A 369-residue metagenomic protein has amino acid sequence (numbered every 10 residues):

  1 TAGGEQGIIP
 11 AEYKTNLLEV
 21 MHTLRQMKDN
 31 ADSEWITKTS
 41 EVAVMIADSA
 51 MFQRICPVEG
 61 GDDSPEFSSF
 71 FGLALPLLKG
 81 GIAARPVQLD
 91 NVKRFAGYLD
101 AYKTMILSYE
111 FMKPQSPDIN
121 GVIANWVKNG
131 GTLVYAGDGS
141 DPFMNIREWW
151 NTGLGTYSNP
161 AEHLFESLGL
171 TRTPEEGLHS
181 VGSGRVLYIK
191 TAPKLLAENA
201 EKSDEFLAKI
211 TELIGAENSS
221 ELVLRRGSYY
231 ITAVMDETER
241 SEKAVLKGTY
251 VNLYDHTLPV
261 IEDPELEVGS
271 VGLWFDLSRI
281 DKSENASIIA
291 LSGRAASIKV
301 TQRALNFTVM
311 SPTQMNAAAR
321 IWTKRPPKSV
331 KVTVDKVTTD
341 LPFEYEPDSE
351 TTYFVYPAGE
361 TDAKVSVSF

Functional and structural regions predicted by a protein language model:
T1-G72, P174-G177, L187-T191, L196-A200 (+1 more regions): Hydrophobic targeting/anchoring helices
G7-L17, V92-F95, F111-P117: Acidic-and-aromatic substrate-binding clefts and catalytic sites of carbohydrate-active enzymes
P76-A96: A short, well-structured beta->alpha microelement
Y98-M105: Short acidic/histidine-rich motifs immediately flanking catalytic phosphotransfer sites in two-component signaling
Y109-A304, M310, A319, V367: A conserved amphipathic helix/loop scaffold that creates a polar/acidic microenvironment used either to coordinate
E237-E239, G248, P312-M315, W322-K328 (+1 more regions): Short proline/glycine-enriched turn/loop motifs at strand-loop junctions of beta-rich domains
K247-T257, I321-T338: Solvent-exposed beta-hairpin/edge-strand motifs
K336-A358: Extracellular/luminal ectodomains and secreted, surface-exposed scaffolds of diverse proteins
